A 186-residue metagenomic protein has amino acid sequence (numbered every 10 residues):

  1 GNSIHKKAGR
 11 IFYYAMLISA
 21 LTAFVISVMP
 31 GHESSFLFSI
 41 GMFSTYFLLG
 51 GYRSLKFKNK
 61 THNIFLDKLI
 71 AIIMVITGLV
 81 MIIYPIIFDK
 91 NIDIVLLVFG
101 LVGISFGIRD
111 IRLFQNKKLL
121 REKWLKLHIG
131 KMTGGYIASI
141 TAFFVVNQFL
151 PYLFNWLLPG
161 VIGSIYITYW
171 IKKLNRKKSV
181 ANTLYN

Functional and structural regions predicted by a protein language model:
G1-N186: Alpha-helical membrane insertion/targeting regions
